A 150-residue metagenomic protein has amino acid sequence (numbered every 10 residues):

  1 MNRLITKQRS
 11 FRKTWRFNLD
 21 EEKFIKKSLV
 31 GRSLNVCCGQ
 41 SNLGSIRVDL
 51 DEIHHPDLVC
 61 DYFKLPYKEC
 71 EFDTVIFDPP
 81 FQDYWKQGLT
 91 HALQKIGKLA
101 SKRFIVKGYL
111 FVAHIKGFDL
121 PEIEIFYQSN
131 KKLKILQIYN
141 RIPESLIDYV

Functional and structural regions predicted by a protein language model:
M1-G44, L133-K134: S-adenosyl-L-methionine
F24, C38-E69, T74, F81-K86: Adenosine-cofactor binding site in Rossmann-like domains, unifying the SAM/SAH pocket of S-adenosylmethionine-dependent
L29-V30, S41, K68-E71, A100 (+1 more regions): Residue-level preference for short coil/turn positions at secondary-structure junctions
P79-P80, K107-G117: Short strand-turn motif at the edge of the Rossmann-like AdoMet-binding core
Q87-V106: A short glycine-rich, Lys/Arg-flanked "PGG" loop and its adjoining helix->strand segment in the class I
A113-V150: Class I S-adenosyl-L-methionine
